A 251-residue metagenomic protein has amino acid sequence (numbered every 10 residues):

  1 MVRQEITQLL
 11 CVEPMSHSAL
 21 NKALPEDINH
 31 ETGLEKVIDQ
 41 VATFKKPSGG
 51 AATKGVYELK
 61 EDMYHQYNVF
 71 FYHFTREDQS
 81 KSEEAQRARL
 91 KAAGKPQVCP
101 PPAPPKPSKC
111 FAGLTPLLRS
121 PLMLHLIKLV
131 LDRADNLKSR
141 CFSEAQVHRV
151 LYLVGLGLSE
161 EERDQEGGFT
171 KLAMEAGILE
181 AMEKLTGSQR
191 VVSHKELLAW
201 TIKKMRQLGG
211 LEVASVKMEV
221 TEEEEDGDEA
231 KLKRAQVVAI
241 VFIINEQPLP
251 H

Functional and structural regions predicted by a protein language model:
M1-K46, H251: Extended amphipathic alpha-helical scaffold segments
I6, I38, Y57-L59, V150-V154: Generic structural hydrophobic/aromatic packing signal, biased to beta-strands
S18-K22, K46-G50, Y72, E166 (+1 more regions): Structured alpha-helical bundle/scaffold domains in large eukaryotic membrane-trafficking regulators
P25-G55, E61, I178-R190, H194-R206: Ankyrin-repeat TPLH-centered helix-turn motif and closely related helix/turn capping elements of eukaryotic
N29-C99: Charged low-complexity interaction tracts in eukaryotic proteins
A88-P250: Extended, low-complexity, charged intrinsically disordered regions
